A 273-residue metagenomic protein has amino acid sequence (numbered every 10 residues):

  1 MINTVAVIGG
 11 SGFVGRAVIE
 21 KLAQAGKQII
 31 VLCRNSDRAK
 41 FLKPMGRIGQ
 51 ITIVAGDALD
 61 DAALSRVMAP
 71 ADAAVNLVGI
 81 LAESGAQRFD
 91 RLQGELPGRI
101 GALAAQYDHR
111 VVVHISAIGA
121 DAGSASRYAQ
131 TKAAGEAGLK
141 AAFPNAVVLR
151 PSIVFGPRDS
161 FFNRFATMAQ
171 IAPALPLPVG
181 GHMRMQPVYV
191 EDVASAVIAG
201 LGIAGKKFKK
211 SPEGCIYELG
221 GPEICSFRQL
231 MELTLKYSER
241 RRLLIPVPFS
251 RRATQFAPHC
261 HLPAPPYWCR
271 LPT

Functional and structural regions predicted by a protein language model:
N3-K27: N-terminal Rossmann NAD(P)H-binding glycine-rich loop of SDR-like oxidoreductase domains
I8, L32, L77-V78, V112-I118 (+1 more regions): SDR active-site strand-loop-helix element
G15-A17, G94, A133: Residues forming the Rossmann-fold NAD(P)(H) cofactor-binding site
S36-R99, L103-Q106, I118-A122: NAD(P)H-binding glycine-rich loop region in Rossmannoid oxidoreductase-like domains and their noncatalytic homologs
E83, I118-Q130, V154-D159: Conserved catalytic-site region of short-chain dehydrogenase/reductase
S116, E136-T167: Conserved beta-loop-beta element that borders a ligand/cofactor-binding pocket
S160-F161, G180-A204, C215-E218, Q229: Substrate-positioning beta->alpha
G200-P272: Mid/C-terminal beta-alpha module of Rossmann-like enzyme folds, strongest in SDR-family dehydrogenases/epimerases
